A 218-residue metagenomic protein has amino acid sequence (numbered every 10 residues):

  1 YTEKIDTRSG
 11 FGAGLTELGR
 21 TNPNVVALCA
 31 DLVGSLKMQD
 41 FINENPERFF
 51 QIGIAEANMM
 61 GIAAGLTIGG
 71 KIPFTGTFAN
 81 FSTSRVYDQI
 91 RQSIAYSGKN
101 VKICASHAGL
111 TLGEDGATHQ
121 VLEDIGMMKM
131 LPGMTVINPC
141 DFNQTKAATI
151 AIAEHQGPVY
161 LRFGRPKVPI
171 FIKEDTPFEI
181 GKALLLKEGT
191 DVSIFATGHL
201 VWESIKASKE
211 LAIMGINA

Functional and structural regions predicted by a protein language model:
Y1-R162, K167: Thiamine diphosphate
D6-L18, I42, A147-P158, K167-M214: Glycine-/acidic-rich phosphate or pyrophosphate-binding loops and their flanking alpha/beta elements
